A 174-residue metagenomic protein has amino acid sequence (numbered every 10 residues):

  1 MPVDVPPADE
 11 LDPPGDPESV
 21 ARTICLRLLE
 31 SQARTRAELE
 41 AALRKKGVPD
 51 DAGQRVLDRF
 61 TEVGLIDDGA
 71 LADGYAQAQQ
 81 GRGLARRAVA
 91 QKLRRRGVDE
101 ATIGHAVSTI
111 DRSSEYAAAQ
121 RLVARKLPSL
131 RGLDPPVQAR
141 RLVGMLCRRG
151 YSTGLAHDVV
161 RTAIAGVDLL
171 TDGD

Functional and structural regions predicted by a protein language model:
M1-D174: An alpha-helical, amphipathic repeat domain used for nucleic-acid recognition, typified by the mTERF helical solenoid
